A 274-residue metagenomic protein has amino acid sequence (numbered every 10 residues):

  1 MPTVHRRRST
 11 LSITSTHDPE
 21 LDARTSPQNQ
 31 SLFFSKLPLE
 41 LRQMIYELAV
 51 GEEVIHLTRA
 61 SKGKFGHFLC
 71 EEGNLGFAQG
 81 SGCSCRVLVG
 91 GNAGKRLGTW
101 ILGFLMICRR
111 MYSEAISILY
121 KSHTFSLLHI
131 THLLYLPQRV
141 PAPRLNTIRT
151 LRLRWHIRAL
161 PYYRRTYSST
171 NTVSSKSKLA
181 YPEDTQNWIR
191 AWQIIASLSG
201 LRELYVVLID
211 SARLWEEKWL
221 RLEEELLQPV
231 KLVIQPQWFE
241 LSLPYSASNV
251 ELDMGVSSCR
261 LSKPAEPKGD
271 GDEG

Functional and structural regions predicted by a protein language model:
M1-S31, E52, P143, T150 (+1 more regions): Eukaryotic C-terminal
M1-T150, R154-T170: Short, surface-exposed structural microsegments at secondary-structure boundaries
